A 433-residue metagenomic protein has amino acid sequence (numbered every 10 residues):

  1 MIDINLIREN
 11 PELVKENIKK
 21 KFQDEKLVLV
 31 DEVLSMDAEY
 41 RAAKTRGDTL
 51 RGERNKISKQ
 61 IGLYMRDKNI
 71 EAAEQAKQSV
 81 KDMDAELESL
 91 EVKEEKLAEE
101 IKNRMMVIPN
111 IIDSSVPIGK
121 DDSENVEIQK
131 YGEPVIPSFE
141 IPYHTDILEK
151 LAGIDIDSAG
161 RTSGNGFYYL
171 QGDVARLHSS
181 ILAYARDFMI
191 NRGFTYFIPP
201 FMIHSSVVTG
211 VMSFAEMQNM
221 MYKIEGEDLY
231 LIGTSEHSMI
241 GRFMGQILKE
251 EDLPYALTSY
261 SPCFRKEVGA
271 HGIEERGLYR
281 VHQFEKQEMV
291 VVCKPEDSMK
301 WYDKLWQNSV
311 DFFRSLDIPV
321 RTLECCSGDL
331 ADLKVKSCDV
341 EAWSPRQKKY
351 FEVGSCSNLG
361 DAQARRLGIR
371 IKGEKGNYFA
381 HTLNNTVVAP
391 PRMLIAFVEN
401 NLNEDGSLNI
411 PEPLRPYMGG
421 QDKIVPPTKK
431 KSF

Functional and structural regions predicted by a protein language model:
M1-P134, E149, G153: N-terminal alpha-helical targeting/anchoring segments
L27, K130-F433: TRNA-recognition modules of translation machinery and tRNA-sensing kinases, especially anticodon-binding
